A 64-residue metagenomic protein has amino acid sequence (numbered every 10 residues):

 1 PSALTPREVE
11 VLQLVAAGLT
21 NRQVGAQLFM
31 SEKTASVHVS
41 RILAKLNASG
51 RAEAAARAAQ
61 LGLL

Functional and structural regions predicted by a protein language model:
P1-S40, A44-K45, E53, A59-L63: Helix-turn-helix DNA-binding segment
